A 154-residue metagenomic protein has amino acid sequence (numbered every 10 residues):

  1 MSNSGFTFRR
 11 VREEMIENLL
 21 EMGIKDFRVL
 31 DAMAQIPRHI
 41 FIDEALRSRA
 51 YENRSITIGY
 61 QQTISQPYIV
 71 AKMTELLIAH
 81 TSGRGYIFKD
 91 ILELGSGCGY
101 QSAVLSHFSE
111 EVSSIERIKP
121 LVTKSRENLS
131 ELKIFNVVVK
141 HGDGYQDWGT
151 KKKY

Functional and structural regions predicted by a protein language model:
M1-L92, F108, T123, F135: Class I SAM-dependent transferase core
L77-Y154: Conserved nucleotide-cofactor-binding alpha/beta core module
